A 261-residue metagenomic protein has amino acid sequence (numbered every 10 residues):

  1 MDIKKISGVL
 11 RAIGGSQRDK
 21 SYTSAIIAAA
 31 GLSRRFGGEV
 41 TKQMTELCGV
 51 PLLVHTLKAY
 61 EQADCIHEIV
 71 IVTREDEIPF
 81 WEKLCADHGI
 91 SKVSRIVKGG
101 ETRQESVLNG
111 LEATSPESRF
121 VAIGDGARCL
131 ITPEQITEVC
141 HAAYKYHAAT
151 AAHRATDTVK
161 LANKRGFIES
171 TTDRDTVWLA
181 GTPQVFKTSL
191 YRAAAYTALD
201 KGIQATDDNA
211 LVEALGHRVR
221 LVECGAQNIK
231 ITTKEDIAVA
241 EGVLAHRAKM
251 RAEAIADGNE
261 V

Functional and structural regions predicted by a protein language model:
M1-I26, A30, Q62, D207-N209 (+2 more regions): SAM-dependent methyltransferases
V9, I13-I78: N-terminal glycine-rich phosphate-binding loop and ensuing alpha1 helix
I27, L53, G110, D125 (+3 more regions): Residue-level signal for inorganic ion chemistry
E46, L130, V185, K230-I231: Short aromatic/basic micro-patch
P79-L84: Acidic helix N-cap motif at the loop->helix transition within catalytic regions of sugar-transfer enzymes
H88-E101: Conserved donor nucleotide-binding strand/loop of the catalytic core
E105-F120: Active-site nucleotide-sugar/metal-binding loop of Leloir-type enzymes
L130-V222, N259-V261: Conserved core of the sugar-phosphate nucleotidyltransferase
